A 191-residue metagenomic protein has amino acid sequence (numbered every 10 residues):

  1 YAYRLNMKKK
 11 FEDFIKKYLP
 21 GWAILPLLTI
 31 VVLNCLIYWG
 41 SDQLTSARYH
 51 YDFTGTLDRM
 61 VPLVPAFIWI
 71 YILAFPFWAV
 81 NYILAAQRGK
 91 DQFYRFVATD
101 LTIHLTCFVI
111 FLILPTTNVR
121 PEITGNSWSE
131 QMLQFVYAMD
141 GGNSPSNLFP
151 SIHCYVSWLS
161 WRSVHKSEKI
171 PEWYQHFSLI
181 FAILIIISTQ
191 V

Functional and structural regions predicted by a protein language model:
N6-W78, S129: N-terminal transmembrane-helix/juxtamembrane module of multi-pass inner/ER membrane proteins
F14-K17, D58-P65, R88-D91, D140 (+2 more regions): Juxtamembrane loop-transmembrane helix junctions in multi-pass integral membrane proteins, especially the extracellular
C35-L36, H104-L112, I180-V191: Aromatic-anchored segments of alpha-helical transmembrane domains
S46, L114-N118: Short helix-capping/hinge motifs at transmembrane helix termini and TM-loop junctions
I68-N81, L105, H153-V156: Hydrophobic alpha-helical transmembrane segments
V80-I113: Interfacial segments of alpha-helical transmembrane regions
N118-G142: Membrane-interface interhelical connector segments
F135-V191: Membrane-embedded catalytic cores of phosphoryl/pyrophosphoryl-handling enzymes
